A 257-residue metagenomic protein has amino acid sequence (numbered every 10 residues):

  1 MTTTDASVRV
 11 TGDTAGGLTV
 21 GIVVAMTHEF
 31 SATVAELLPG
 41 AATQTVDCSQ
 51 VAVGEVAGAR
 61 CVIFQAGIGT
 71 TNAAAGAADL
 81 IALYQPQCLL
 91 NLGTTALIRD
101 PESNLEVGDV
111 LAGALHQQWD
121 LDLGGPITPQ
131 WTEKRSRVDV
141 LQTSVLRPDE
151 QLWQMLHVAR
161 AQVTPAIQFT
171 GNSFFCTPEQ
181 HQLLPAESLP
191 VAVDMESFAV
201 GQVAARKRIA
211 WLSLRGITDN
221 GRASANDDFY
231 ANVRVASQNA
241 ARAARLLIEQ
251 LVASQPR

Functional and structural regions predicted by a protein language model:
T2-A78: N-terminal short beta-loop-beta anion/metal-coordinating cradle
A32-T33, A74, R99-E102, L121-D122 (+1 more regions): Short glycine-/acidic-enriched loop or helix-start segments at secondary-structure transitions that form or flank
C61-A66, P165-F169, L214: Active-site-proximal beta-strand elements of phosphoester/diester hydrolases
Q85-L90: Proline-aspartate-enriched helix->loop->beta-strand connector
I98-S188: Mid-sequence, gly/pro-rich, charge-dense loop/helix-turn segments that line enzyme active sites
G171-N226: A C-terminal functional module that forms or caps the active site or interfaces directly with catalytic machinery
I209-W211, I217-R257: Regulatory input/activation interfaces that engage signals or partners
